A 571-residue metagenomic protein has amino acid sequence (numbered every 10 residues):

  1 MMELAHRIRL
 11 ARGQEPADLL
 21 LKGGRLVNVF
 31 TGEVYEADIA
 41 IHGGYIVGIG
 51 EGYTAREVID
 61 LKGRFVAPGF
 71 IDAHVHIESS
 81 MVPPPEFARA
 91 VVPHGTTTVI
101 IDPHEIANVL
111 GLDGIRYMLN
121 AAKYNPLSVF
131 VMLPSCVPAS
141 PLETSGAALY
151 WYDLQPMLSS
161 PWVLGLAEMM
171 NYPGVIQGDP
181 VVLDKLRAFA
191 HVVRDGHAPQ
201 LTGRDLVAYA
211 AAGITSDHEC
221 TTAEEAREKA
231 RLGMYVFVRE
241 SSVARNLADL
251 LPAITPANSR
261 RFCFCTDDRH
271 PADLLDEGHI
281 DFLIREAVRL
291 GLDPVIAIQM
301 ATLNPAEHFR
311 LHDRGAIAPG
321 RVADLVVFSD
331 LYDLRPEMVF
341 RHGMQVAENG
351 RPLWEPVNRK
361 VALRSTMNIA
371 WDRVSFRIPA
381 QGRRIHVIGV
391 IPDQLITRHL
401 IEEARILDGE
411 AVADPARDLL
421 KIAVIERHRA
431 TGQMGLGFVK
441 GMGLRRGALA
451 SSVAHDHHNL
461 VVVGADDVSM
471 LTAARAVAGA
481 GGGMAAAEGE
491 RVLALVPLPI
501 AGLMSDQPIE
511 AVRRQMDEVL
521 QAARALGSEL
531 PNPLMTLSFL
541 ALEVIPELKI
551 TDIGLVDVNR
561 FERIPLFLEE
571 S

Functional and structural regions predicted by a protein language model:
M1-A37, I41-G43, E51, V92-H94 (+2 more regions): Active-site microenvironment of metallo-dependent hydrolases
R7-L10, P85-V193, A257, V492-P497: Divalent-metal coordination cores built from histidine and acidic residues
E15-G23, E51-I101: Replace "His-x-His-based motif
L20, G69-I71, V131, F264 (+1 more regions): Residue-level marker for buried hydrophobic side chains located in beta-strands that build the well-ordered beta-sheet
H76-S80, H104-I106, P134-A139, M169-Y172 (+4 more regions): Active-site beta-loop-alpha junctions enriched in small/polar residues
L110-G114, S140-G146, Q177-V181, D205-Y209 (+10 more regions): Short acidic, glycine/serine/threonine-rich loops at helix termini
A148-A167, G174-V238, A244-C265, L275-R289 (+2 more regions): Histidine/acidic residue-rich metal-binding segments in metalloenzymes
